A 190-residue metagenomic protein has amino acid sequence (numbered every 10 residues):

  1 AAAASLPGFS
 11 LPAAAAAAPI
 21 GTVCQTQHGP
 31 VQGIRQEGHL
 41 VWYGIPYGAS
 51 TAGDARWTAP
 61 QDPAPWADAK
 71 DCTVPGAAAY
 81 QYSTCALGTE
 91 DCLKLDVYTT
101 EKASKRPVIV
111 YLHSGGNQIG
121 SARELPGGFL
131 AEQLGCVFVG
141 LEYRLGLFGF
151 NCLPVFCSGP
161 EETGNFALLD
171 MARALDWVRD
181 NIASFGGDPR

Functional and structural regions predicted by a protein language model:
A1-A14: N-terminal export signals
A3-L6, Q133, S184: Residues at alpha-helix termini
F9-L11, L125, P189: Non-catalytic, mobile gating and regulatory segments of ester bond hydrolases
A15-N165: Non-catalytic accessory segments of hydrolases
C92, E161-S184: Alpha/beta-hydrolase active-site loop
P107, V178, F185-R190: Alpha/beta-hydrolase fold nucleophile elbow
